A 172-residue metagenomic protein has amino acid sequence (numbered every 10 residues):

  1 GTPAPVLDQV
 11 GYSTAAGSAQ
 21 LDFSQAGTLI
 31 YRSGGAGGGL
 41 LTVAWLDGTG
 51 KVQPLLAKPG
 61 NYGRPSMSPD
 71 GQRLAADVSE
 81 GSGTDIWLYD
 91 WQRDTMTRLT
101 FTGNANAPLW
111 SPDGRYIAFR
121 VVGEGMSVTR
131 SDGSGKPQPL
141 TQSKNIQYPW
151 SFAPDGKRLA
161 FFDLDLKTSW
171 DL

Functional and structural regions predicted by a protein language model:
G1-P5, T28, G35-P54, R73 (+5 more regions): Beta-propeller blade-edge and WD-like acidic-aromatic loop motif
T2-L21: Residue-level "micro-hotspots" composed of small/polar
V10-S13, K58-G63, T102-N106, S143-Q147: Short coil/turn segments at the loop-to-beta-strand junctions that recur within blades of beta-propeller repeat folds
S18, A26, Y62, Q147 (+1 more regions): Active-site lining segments that contact anionic ligands and/or coordinate catalytic metals
A19-L21, G63-P65, P108, Y148-W150: Beta-propeller and closely related beta-sheet repeat lectin domains
Q20-Q25, S68, S111, A153: Structural signature of eukaryotic scaffold interfaces centered on beta-propeller domains
Q53-R73: Repeat-unit-sized solenoid/scaffold elements
